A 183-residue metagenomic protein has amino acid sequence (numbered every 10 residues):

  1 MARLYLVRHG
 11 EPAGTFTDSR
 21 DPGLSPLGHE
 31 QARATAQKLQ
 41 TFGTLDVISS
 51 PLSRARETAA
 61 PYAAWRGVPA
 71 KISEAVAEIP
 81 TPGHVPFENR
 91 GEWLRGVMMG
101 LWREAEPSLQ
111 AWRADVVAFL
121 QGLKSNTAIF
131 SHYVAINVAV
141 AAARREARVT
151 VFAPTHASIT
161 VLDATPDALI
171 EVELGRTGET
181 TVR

Functional and structural regions predicted by a protein language model:
A2-I72, G96-A105: Active-site-proximal alpha-helix that buttresses catalytic centers in soluble enzyme cores
L4, S125-V134: Generic beta-sheet signal
P12, A135-I136: Short active-site segment of divalent metal-dependent hydrolases/proteases that encodes the spacing between
T41-G43, Q121-N126: Glycine-rich phosphate-binding loop signature in dinucleotide/nucleotide-binding domains
S50-L52, A75, F130-V134, L174: Short, well-ordered beta-to-alpha junction loops that form the rim of enzyme active sites and present histidine/acidic
P61, V138-A142: Active-site signature of alpha/beta-hydrolase-fold catalytic machinery across serine- and Asp/Cys-nucleophile hydrolases
A64-V117, V172-E173, R183: Phosphate-handling substructures
E146-V172: Domain-level recognition of soluble alpha/beta enzyme cores, biased toward histidine phosphatases/phosphomutases
